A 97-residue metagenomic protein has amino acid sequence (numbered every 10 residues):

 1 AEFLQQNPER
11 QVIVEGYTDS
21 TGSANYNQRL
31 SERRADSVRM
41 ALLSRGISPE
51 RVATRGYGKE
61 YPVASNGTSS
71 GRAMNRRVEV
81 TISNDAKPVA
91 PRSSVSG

Functional and structural regions predicted by a protein language model:
N7-R10, E15-R92: Periplasmic OmpA-like peptidoglycan-binding domain that tethers envelope proteins to the cell wall
V95-G97: Short, solvent-exposed mixed-charge patches
